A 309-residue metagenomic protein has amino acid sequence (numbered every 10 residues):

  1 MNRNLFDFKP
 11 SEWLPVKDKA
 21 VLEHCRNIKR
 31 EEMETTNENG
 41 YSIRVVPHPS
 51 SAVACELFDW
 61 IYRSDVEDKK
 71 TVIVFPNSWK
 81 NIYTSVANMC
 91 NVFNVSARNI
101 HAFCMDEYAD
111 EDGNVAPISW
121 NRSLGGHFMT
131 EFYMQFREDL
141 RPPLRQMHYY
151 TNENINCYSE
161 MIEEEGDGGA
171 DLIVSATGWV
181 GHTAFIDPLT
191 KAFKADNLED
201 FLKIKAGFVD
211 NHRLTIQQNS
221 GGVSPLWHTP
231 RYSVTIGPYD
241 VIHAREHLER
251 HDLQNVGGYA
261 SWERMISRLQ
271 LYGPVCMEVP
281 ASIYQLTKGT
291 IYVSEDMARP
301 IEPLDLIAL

Functional and structural regions predicted by a protein language model:
N2-A20, E32-M33, N37-V53, I236-L309: ATP/nucleoside-binding phosphotransfer catalytic cores, i.e., glycine-rich phosphate-binding loops
K19-Y41, S50-A54, V95-V174, W227-H228 (+1 more regions): Ligand-binding beta-strand-loop-alpha-helix segment within the catalytic cores of soluble metabolic enzymes
E56-K69, V241-I242: Glycine-rich phosphate/diphosphate-binding loops that line cofactor/substrate pockets in enzymes
R63-N94: Glycine-rich N-terminal segment of FAD-binding domains in flavoprotein oxidoreductases, spanning the beta-loop-helix
I73-Y83, N154, T177-H182, N255-V256: Gly/Ser/Thr-rich loops at beta-strand to alpha-helix junctions that form or flank small-molecule/cofactor-binding
V86-A97, S119, P188-N197: A glycine- and small-aliphatic-rich helix-loop capping segment at beta-alpha/alpha-beta transitions that lines
S159-E160, T183-T190, K194-N197, Y259-E263 (+1 more regions): A short secondary-structure junction signal
S175, H182-V234: Class I SAM-dependent methyltransferase SAM-binding "motif I" and its flanking Rossmann-like core
